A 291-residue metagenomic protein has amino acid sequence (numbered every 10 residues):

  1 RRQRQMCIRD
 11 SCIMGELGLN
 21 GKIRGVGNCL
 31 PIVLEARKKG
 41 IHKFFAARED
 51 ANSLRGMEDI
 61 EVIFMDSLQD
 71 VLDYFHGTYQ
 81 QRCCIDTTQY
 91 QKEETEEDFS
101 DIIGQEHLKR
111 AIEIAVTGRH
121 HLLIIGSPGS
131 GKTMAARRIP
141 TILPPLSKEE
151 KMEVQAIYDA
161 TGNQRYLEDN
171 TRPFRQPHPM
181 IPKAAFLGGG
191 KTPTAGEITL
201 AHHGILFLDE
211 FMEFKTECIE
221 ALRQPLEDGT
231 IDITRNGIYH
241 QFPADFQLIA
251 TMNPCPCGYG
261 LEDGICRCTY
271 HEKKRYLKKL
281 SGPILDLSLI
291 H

Functional and structural regions predicted by a protein language model:
R1-Q5, R9-L123, S127-S130: Peripheral, non-AAA+ core regions of ATP-driven protein-machinery
Y79-I114, E149-I198: P-loop NTPase nucleotide-binding/switch module
I124-N163: Walker A/P-loop
G126, G188, E210: The Walker A (P-loop) glycine that initiates the GxxxxGKT/S ATP-binding motif of P-loop NTPases
T194, I198-H203, T234-P254, G264 (+1 more regions): AAA+/SF3 P-loop NTPase mechanochemical coupling elements
T194-L226, Y259-E262, P283-I284: Conserved AAA+/SF3 P-loop NTPase catalytic/coupling segment centered on the Walker-B
E220-H240: Conserved catalytic/switch belt of AAA+ P-loop NTPases
Y259-I290: Conserved AAA+ ATPase core "coupling" helix
